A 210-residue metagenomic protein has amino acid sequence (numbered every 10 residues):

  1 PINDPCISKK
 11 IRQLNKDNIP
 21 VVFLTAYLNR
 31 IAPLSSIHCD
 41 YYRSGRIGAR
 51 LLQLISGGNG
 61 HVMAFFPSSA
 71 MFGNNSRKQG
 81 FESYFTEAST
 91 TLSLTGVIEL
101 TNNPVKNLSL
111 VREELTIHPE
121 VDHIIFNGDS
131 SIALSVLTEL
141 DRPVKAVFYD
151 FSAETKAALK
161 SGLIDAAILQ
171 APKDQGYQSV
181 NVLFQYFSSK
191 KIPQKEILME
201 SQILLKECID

Functional and structural regions predicted by a protein language model:
P1-N15, F81, E99-K156: Hydrophobic alpha-helical
I7-R43, S152-K160: Flexible loop/hinge segments that line or gate small-molecule binding clefts
V22, M63, K145-V147, D165 (+1 more regions): Structural detector of well-ordered beta-strand residues that form the stable sheet scaffold of enzyme domains
L24, M63-F65, I125-N127: Short hydrophobic segments within beta-strands
L34-S35, H61-A70: Short beta-strand segments enriched in small/hydrophobic residues
I37-V62, N107-V111, A153-T155, Q170-S188: Hydrophobic alpha-helical segments within soluble ligand-binding/sensing domains
S44-G48, F72-L92, K106, L110 (+2 more regions): Short, solvent-exposed amphipathic alpha-helices that sit in or adjacent to ligand/effector-binding or catalytic
F85, A171-D210: Hinge/cleft segment of the Venus flytrap/periplasmic-binding protein
